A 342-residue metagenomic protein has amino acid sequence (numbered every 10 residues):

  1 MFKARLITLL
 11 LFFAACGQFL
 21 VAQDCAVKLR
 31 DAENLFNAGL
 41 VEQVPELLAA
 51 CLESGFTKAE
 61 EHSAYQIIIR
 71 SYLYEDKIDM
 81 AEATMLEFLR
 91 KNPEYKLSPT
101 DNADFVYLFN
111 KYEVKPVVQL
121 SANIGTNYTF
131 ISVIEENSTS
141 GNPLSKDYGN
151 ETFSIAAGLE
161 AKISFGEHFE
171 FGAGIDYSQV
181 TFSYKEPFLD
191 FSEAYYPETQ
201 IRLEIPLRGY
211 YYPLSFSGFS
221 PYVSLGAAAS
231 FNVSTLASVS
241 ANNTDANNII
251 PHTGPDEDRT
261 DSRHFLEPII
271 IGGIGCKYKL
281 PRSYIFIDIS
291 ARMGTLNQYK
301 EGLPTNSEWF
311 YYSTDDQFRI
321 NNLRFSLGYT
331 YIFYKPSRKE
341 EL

Functional and structural regions predicted by a protein language model:
M1-A26, Y329, F333: Bacterial Sec-dependent N-terminal signal peptides
Q23-Y112: Alpha-helical protein-protein interaction scaffolds
L35, V44, Y72-L73, T84 (+9 more regions): Acidic/histidine-enriched, beta-strand-rich ligand/metal-binding domains
D101-N123, Y334-L342: Outer-membrane beta-barrel biogenesis signature
V114-A122, E167-F171, T199-I201, S217-V223 (+2 more regions): Outer-envelope beta-barrel architecture signal
A122-T126, A157-F165, I175-Y177, I205-Y211 (+4 more regions): Residues on the lipid-exposed face of transmembrane beta-strands in outer-membrane beta-barrel proteins
T129-T152, Q179-E204, F231-E267, T295-R324: Extracellular/periplasm-exposed beta-strand and loop segments of Gram-negative cell-envelope proteins, dominated by
E267, G272-L342: Predominantly the C-terminal beta-signal and adjacent terminal strand-loop region of outer-membrane beta-barrel
